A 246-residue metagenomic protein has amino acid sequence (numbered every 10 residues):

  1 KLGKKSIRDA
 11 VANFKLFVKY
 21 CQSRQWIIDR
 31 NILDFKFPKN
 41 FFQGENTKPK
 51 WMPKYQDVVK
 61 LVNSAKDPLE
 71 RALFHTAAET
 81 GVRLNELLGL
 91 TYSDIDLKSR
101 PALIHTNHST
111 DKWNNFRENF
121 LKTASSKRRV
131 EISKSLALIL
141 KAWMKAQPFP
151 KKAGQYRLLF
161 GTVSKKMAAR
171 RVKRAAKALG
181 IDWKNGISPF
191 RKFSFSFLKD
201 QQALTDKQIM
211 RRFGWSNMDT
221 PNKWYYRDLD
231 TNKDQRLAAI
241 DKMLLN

Functional and structural regions predicted by a protein language model:
K1-K19, V163-K166, W183-P189: N-terminal core-binding DNA-recognition domain of tyrosine site-specific recombinases/integrases
K4, R8-A10, I27, F35-L88: Basic, Lys/Arg- and aromatic-enriched nucleic-acid-binding interface segment
K19-D29, A77-L103, K207, R211: Short, charged phosphate-coordinating catalytic segments
N63, G89, L97, K223-R227: Phosphate-coordinating loops and pocket residues in cytosolic domains that bind phosphorylated ligands
N63, T80, A146-R157, T162 (+2 more regions): Short, basic (Lys/Arg/His-rich) helix/loop patches that form interaction surfaces in the mid-to-C-terminal regions
L90-A142: Conserved tyrosine-mediated DNA breakage-rejoining catalytic core shared by Y-recombinases
S99, K122-K127, D219, A238-N246: C-terminal secondary-structure termini that scaffold catalytic or DNA-interacting sites
F213-A239: Catalytic-site neighborhood detector that most strongly recognizes the C-terminal catalytic loop/helix of tyrosine
